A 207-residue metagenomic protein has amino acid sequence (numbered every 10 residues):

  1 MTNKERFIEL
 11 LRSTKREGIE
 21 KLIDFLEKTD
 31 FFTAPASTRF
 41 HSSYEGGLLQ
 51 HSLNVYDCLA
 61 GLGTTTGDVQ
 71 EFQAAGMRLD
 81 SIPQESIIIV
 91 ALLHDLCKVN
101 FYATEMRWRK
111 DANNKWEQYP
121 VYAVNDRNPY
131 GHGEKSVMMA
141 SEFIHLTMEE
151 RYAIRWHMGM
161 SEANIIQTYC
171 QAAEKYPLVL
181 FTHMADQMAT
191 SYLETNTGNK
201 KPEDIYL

Functional and structural regions predicted by a protein language model:
M1-D111, W116: Acidic/His-rich, divalent-metal-binding segments that scaffold phosphate/diphosphate chemistry
M1-L10, M184, M188, G198-I205: N-terminal leader/capping segments at the start of a protein or of a new domain
Y44, A75-K201: Divalent metal-dependent catalytic cores for phosphoryl transfer on phosphate-bearing substrates
